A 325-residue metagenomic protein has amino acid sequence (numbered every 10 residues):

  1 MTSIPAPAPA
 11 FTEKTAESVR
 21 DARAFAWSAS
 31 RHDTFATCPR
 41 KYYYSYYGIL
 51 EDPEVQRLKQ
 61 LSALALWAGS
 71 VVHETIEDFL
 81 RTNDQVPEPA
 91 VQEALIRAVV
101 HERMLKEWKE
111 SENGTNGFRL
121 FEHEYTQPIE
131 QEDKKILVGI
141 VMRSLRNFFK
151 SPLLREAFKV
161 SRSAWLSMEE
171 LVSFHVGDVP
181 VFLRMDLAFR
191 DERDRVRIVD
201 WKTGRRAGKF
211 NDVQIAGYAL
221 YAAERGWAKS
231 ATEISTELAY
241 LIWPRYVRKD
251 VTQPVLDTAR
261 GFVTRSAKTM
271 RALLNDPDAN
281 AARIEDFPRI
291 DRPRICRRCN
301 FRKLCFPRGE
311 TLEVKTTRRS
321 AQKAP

Functional and structural regions predicted by a protein language model:
M1-D78, N83, V91, L95: Charged, glycine-rich intrinsically disordered N-terminal tails and low-complexity linkers that flank
P7-E17, P39-E51, V71, A94-Y125 (+1 more regions): Short, compositionally biased low-complexity segments
Y43-D52, D186-V196, R271-N275: Active-site-adjacent bridging/hinge elements
L50, G204-R206, V314: Short, surface-exposed beta-strand-loop junctions and turns on beta-sheet-rich folds
L64, A68, D133, L137 (+2 more regions): Hydrophobic (often cysteine-bearing) scaffold residues that line and stabilize catalytic clefts of nucleotide/cofactor
T75-M168: A non-catalytic, helix-rich entry segment at domain boundaries
K150, G177, A223-P325: Metal-dependent nuclease catalytic regions and adjoining charged, substrate-binding loops involved in nucleic-acid end
S163-L166, E170-R265: Mg2+/Mn2+-dependent nuclease catalytic core
